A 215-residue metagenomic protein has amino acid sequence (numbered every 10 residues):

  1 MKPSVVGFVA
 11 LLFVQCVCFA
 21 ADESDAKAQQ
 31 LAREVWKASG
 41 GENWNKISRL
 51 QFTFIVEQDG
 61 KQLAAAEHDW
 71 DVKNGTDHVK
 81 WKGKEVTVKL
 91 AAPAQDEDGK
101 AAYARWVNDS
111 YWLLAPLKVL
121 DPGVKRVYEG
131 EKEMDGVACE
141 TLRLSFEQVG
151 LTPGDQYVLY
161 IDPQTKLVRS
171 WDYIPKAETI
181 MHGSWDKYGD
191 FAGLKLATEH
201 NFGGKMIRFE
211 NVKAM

Functional and structural regions predicted by a protein language model:
M1-V5: Positively charged n-region of N-terminal signal peptides that target proteins for export
G7-C16: Bacterial N-terminal signal peptides
A20-I55: N-terminal leader/targeting segments and the immediate start of mature chains
A21-Q30, W44, K84-D155, P175-T179: Flexible, processing/modification-adjacent segments and terminal tails in exported/periplasmic/extracellular proteins
V35, H68-W70, D186-D190: Extended lipid/amphipathic-ligand handling interfaces
N45-K82: N-terminal, post-signal-peptide region of Sec/Tat-exported proteins
F52-F54, G75-W81, V88, L167-Y173 (+1 more regions): Short hydrophobic/aromatic-rich beta-strand segments that constitute the beta-sheet cores of beta-sandwich/beta-barrel
A138-M215: Gly/Pro-enriched, hydrophobic low-complexity segments that function as extracytoplasmic propeptides/linkers
